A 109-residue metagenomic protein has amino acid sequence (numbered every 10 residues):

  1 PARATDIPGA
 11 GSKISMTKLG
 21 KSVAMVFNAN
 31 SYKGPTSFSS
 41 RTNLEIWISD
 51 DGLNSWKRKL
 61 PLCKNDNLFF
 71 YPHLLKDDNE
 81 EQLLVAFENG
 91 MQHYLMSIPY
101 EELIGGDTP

Functional and structural regions predicted by a protein language model:
P1-P109: Asp-box/BNR beta-propeller blade signature and adjacent active/binding-site loops in extracellular glycan-interacting
